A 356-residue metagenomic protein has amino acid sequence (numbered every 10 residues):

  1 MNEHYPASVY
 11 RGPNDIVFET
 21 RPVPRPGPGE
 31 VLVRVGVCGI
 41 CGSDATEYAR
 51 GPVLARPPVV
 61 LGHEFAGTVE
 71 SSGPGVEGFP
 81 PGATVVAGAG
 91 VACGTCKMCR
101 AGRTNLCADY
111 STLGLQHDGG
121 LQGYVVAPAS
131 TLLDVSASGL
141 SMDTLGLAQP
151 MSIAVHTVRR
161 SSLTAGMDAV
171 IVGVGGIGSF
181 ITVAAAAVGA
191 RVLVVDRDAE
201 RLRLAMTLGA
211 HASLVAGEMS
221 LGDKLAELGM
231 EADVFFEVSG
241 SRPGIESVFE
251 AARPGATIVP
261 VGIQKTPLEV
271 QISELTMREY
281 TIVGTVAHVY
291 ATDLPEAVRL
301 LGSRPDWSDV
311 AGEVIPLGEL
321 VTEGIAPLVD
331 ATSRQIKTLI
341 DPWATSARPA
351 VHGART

Functional and structural regions predicted by a protein language model:
M1-A66, W343-T356: Short N-terminal strand-loop motif that marks the start of NAD(P)H/FAD-dependent oxidoreductase cofactor-binding domains
M1-E3, A7, E246, A291-T356: C-terminal hydrophobic helical "lid"/dimerization subdomain of Rossmann-like NAD(P)H-dependent oxidoreductases
P22-C38, G51-K97, T131, S136-G139: Glycine-rich beta-strand-centered segment in the early N-terminal region that forms part of a ligand/cofactor-binding
C93-V172: NAD(P)H dinucleotide-binding glycine-rich loop of Rossmann-like/cofactor-binding domains, especially the beta1-alpha1
A137-E218: Mid-domain Rossmann-like dinucleotide-binding core that forms the NAD(H)/NADP(H) cofactor-binding site
M219-G229: Short amphipathic alpha-helix with an adjacent loop that forms part of the alpha/beta core around
R242-S303, D341-T356: Glycine-rich phosphate-binding loop and adjacent beta-alpha segment of Rossmann(oid) nucleotide-cofactor-binding
